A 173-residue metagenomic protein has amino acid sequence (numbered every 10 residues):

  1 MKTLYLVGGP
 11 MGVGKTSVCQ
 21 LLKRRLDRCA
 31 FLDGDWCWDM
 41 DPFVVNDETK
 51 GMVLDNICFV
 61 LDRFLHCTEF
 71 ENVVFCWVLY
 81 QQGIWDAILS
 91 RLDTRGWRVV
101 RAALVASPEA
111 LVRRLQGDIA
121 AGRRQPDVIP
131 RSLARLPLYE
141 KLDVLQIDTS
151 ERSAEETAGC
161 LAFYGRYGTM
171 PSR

Functional and structural regions predicted by a protein language model:
M1-L4, E69-F70: Pre-Walker A (Motif I) flank of P-loop NTPase domains
V7: Hydrophobic anchor at the beta1->P-loop junction of P-loop NTPases
P10: P-loop (Walker A) phosphate-binding loop of NTP-binding proteins
V13: ATP-binding Walker
T16-D62: Conserved substrate/cofactor phosphate-moiety recognition/catalytic segment in nucleotide-dependent phosphotransferases
M52-G96: Glycine-rich phosphate-binding loop used to anchor ATP phosphates in small-molecule kinases, encompassing both
R95-L115, I147: Conserved phosphate-donor/acceptor-positioning beta-strand/loop module used by diverse small-molecule
G117-C160, Y167, R173: Small-molecule kinase domains that catalyze NTP-dependent phosphoryl transfer to phosphate-bearing small molecules
